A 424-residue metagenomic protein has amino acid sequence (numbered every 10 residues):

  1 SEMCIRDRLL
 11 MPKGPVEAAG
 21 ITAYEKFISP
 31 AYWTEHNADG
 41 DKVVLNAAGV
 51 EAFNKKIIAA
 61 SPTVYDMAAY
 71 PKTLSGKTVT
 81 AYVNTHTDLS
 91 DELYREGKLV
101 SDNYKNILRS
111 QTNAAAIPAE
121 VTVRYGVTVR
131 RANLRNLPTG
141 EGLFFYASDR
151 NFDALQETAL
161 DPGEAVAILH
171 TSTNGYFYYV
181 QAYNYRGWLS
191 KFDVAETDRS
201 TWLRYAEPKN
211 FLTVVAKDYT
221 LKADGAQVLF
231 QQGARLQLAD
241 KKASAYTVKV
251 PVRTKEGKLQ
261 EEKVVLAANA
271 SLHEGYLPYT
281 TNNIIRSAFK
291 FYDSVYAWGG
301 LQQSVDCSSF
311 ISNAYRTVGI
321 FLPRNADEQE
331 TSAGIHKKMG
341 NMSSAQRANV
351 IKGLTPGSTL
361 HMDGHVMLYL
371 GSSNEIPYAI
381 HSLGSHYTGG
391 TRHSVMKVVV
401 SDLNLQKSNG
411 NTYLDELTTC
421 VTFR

Functional and structural regions predicted by a protein language model:
M3-I5: Short, small-residue-biased leader/transition segments that mark boundaries at the very start of proteins
L9-K26, T34, D149, N184-G187 (+3 more regions): Aromatic- and glycine-rich peptidoglycan recognition patches
L9-T122, E157-L189, V228-A268: SH3/SH3-like beta-barrel superfamily modules
V129-N151, F211-A223, I335-A345: Short, structured beta-strand/loop micro-motifs enriched in basic residues and often containing a Trp
R150-D153, A270-G275, D293-Q302, Q346-R347 (+1 more regions): Second-shell loop/turn segments in exported
A159, P323-G389: ...with weaker cross-activation on analogous glycine-rich loops/strands in unrelated enzymes
E196-T197, Y219-E261, S294-V305, H361-Q406: Glycine-rich catalytic cores of cysteine/serine-nucleophile enzymes that process amide/ester linkages in cell-envelope
I284, A288, W298-Q329: Active-site nucleophilic cysteine motif
